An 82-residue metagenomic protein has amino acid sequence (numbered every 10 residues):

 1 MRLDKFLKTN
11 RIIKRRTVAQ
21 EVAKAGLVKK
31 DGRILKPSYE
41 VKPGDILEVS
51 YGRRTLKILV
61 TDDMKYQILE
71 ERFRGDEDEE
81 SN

Functional and structural regions predicted by a protein language model:
R2-K5, T17-N82: Strongly charged
I12-I13: Loop/turn elements at beta-strand to alpha-helix junctions within RNA-recognition modules
